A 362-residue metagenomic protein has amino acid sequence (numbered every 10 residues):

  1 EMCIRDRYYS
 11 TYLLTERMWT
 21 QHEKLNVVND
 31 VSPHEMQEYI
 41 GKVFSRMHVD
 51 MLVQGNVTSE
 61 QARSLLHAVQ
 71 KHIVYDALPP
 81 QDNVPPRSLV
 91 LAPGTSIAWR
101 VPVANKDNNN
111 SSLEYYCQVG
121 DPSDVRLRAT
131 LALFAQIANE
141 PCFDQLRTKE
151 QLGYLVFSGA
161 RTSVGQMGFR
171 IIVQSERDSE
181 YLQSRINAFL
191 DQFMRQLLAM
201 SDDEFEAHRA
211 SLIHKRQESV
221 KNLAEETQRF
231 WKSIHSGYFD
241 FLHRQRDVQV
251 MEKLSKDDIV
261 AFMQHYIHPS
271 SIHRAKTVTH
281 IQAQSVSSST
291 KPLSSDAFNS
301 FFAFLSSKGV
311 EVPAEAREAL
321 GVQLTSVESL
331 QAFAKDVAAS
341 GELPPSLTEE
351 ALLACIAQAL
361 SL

Functional and structural regions predicted by a protein language model:
E1, D6, Y181-S184, A188: Active-site-adjacent, His/Asp/Glu-enriched structural segments that form or flank metal-binding and acid/base networks
E1, R5-D107, S111-L113, Q118-G120 (+1 more regions): C-terminal regions of mature proteins
S59-S64, D124-L127, S179-S184, S289: Short, conserved charged micro-motifs
V69-L78, A188-L198: A common structural junction motif
S112-V119, A135-R177, A199: A structural supersecondary motif
L113, R128, A132, Q136 (+5 more regions): Feature representing long, continuous alpha-helical segments
F157-S158, F193-M200, A210: C-terminal transmembrane helical bundles of large multi-pass transporters and their helix-start/helix-kink determinants
R161-M167, S179, Q183, M194 (+1 more regions): Long, C-terminal catalytic modules of enzymes
